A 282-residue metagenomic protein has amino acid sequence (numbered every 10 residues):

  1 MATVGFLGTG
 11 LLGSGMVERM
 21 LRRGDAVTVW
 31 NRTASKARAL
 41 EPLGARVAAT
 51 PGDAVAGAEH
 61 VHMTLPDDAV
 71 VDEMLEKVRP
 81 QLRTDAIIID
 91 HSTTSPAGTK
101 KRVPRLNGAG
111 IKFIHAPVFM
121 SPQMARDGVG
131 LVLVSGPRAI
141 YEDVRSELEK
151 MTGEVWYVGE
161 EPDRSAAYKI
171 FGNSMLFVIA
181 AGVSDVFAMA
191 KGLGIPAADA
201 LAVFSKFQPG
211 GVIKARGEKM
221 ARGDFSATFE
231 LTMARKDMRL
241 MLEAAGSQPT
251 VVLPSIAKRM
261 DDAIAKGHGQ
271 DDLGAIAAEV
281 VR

Functional and structural regions predicted by a protein language model:
M1-M63: NAD(P)+-binding Rossmann beta1-loop-alpha1 motif at the extreme N-terminus of oxidoreductases
V4, T94-F177: Rossmann-fold dinucleotide-binding core
G15, D53, H60, P66 (+9 more regions): Amphipathic alpha-helical hairpins
M16-V17, K36, R102, E147 (+1 more regions): Hydrophobic residues within alpha-helices that form the first helical element adjacent to the glycine-rich loop
V27, V47, F113-I114, V155 (+1 more regions): Hydrophobic beta-strand scaffold residues
P51-K112: Rossmann-fold NAD(P) dinucleotide-binding segment
P162-V280: Helical "substrate-binding/catalytic lid" subdomain of Rossmann-like NAD(P)-dependent dehydrogenases/reductases
